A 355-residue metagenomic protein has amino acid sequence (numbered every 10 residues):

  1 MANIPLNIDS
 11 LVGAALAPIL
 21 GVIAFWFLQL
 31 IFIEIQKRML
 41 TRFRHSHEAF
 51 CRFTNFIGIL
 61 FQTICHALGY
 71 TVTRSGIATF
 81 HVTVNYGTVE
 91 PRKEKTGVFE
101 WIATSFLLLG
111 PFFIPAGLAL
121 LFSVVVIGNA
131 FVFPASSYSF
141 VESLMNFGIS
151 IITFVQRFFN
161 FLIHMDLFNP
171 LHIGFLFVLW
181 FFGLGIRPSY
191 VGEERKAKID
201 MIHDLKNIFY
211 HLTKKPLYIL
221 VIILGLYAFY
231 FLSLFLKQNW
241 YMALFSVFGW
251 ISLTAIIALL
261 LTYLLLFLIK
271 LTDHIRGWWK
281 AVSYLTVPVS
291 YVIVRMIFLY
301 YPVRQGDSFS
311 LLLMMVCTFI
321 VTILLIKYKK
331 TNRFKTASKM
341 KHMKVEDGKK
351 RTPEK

Functional and structural regions predicted by a protein language model:
A2-K37, G87-M242, T254-A258, V287-V292: Metalloprotease/metallohydrolase-associated module, dominated by Zn2+-dependent proteases
I31-F43, V72-G76, F80, V125-N129 (+5 more regions): Membrane-interface elements of multi-pass transporters and channels
I35-F43, G183-L212, Y263-A281, K329-S338: Cytoplasmic membrane-interface regions of multi-pass membrane proteins
K37-V98: Small-residue-rich helix-interface/hinge motifs
A49-Q62, I149, Y210, M343-K355: Cytosolic juxtamembrane regulatory segments of multi-pass membrane proteins
T63-G69, P111, F159, D166 (+2 more regions): Juxtamembrane/interfacial segments around transmembrane helices
I222-K355: Alpha-helical transmembrane segments of integral membrane proteins
